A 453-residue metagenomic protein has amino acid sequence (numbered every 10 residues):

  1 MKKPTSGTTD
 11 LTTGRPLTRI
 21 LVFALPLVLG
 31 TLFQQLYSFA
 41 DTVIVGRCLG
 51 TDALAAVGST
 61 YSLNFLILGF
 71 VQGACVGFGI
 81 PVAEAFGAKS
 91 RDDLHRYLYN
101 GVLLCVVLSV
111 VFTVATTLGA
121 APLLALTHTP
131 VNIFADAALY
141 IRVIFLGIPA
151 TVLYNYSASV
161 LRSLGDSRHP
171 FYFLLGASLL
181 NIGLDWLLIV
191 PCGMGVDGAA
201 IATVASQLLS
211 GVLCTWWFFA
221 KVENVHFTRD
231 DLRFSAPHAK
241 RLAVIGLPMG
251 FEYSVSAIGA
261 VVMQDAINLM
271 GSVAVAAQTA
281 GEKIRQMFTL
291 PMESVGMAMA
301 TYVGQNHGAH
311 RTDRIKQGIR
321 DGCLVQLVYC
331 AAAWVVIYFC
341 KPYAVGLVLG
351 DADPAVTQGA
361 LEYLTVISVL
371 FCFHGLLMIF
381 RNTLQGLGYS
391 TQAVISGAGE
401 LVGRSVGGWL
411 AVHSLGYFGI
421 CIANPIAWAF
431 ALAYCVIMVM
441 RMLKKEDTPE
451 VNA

Functional and structural regions predicted by a protein language model:
M1-A24, V82-G147, P191-L247, V303-L370 (+1 more regions): Short alpha-helical transmembrane segments in multi-pass integral membrane proteins
L17-L36, A40, L63, I67-F70 (+6 more regions): Residue-level signal for short hydrophobic patches within transmembrane helices of multi-pass membrane transporters
V22-D41, V143, Y154, A177 (+4 more regions): Transmembrane helical elements of multi-pass membrane transporters/channels
L32, L36-A55, L124-V131, L187-M194 (+4 more regions): Helix-terminus/linker motif at the lipid-water interface of multi-pass membrane proteins
V45-F65, V131-D136, V196-D197, H238-I245 (+5 more regions): Interfacial/gating helices of multi-pass transporter permease domains
L54-V114, T151-P170, Q264, A277-K341 (+1 more regions): Small-residue-rich hydrophobic transmembrane alpha-helices
L66-G69, T113, N181-D185, G211-T215 (+4 more regions): Hydrophobic transmembrane alpha-helices of multi-pass small-molecule transporters
C75, V143-R162, P170-S178, A199-C214 (+4 more regions): Short runs within selected transmembrane alpha-helices of multi-pass transporters and secretion channels
